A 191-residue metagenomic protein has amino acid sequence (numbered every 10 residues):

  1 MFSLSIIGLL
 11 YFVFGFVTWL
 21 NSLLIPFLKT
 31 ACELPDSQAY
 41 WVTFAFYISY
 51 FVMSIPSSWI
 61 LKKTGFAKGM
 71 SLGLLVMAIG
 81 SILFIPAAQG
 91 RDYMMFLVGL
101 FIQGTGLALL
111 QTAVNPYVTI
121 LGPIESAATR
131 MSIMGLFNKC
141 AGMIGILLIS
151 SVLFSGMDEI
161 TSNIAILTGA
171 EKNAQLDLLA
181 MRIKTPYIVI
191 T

Functional and structural regions predicted by a protein language model:
F2-K29, V114-N115, G145: Extracytoplasmic
W41-W59: Central cavity-lining transmembrane alpha-helices of secondary-active solute carriers, predominantly the Major
K63-L74: Cytoplasmic membrane-interface "Motif A"-like loop-to-helix N-cap segments of 12-TM Major Facilitator Superfamily
L75-G90: C-terminal ends and interior cores of transmembrane alpha-helices in multi-pass membrane transporters/permeases
Y93-L110: Hydrophobic core of transmembrane alpha-helices in multi-pass small-molecule transporters, especially MFS/SLC-type
L107, S126-D158: Glycine-rich segments within core transmembrane alpha-helices of 12-TM secondary carriers
L109-P123: Intracellular juxtamembrane helix-capping segments at the cytosolic ends of symmetry-related transmembrane helices
I164-T168, A180-T191: Symmetry-related core transmembrane helices of the 12-TM Major Facilitator Superfamily/SLC fold
